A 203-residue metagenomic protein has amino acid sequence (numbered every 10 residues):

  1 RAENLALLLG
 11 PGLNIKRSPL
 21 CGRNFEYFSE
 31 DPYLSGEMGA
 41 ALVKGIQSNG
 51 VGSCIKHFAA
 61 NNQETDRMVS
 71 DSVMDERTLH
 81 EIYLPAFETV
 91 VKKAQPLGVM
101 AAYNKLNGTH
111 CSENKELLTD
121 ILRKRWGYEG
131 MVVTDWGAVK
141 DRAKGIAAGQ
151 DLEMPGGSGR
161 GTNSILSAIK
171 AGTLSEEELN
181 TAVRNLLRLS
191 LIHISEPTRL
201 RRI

Functional and structural regions predicted by a protein language model:
R1-S195, R199: Glycoside hydrolase catalytic-domain context in secreted enzymes
